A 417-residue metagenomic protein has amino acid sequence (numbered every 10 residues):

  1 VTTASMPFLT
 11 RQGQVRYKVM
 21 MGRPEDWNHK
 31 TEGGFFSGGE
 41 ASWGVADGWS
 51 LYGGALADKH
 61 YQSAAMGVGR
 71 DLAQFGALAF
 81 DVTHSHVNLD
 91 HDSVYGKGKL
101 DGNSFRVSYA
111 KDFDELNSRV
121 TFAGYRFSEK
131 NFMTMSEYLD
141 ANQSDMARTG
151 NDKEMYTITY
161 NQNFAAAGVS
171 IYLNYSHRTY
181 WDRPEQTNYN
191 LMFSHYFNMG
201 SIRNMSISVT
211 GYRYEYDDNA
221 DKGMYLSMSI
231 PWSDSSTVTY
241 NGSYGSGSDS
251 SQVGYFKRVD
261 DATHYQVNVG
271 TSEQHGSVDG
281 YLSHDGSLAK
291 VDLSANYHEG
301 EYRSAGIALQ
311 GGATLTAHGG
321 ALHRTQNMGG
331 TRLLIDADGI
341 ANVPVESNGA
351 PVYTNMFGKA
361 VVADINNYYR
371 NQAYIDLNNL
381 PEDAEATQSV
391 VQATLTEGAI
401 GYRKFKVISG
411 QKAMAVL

Functional and structural regions predicted by a protein language model:
T2-M20, A65, D71, F75-L417: Flexible, glycine-rich linker and terminal segments associated with outer-membrane beta-barrel/transport systems
M6-S37, S42-G44: An acidic-aromatic substrate-binding cleft motif
E25-N28, A57-K59, T179-W181, E215: Short, small-residue-enriched loops and turns at beta-alpha junctions that line or gate enzyme active sites
N28-G39, V45-L51, Y61-A64, G76 (+2 more regions): Outer-membrane beta-barrel translocator/receptor signature
T31-G33, S42-G44, L56-H60, K99-D101 (+2 more regions): Low-complexity, polar/charged sequence tracts that form flexible coils or short amphipathic helices and often embed
S50-A55, V267: Short catalytic-loop micro-motif centered on adjacent basic/acidic residues
